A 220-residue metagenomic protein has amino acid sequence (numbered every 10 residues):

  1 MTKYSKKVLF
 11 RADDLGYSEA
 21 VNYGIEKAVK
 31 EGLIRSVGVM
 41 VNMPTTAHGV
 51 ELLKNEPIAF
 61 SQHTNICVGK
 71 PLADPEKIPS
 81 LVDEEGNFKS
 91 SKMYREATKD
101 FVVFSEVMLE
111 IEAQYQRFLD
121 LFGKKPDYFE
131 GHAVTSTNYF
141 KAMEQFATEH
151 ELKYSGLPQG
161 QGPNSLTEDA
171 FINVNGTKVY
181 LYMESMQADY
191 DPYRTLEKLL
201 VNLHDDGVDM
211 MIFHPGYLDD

Functional and structural regions predicted by a protein language model:
T2-G69: Active-site beta->alpha N-cap acidic-glycine motif
K7-L9, I34-G38, P57-H63, P126-E130 (+3 more regions): Structural preference for beta-strand elements that scaffold enzyme active sites
K7-R11, Y17, I78, G160-D220: C-terminal active-site subregion of NodB/CE4 polysaccharide deacetylases
K7-S18, E96-M108: Active-site mouth loops of central-metabolism enzymes
L15-E19, G38-H48, C67-A73, G131-Y139 (+2 more regions): Acidic-and-aromatic substrate-binding clefts and catalytic sites of carbohydrate-active enzymes
I25-E31, A47-A59, E76-G86, L119-D120 (+2 more regions): Acidic (Asp/Glu)-rich catalytic clusters
P71-D100: Active-site gating loops and adjacent loop-to-helix segments of metal-dependent hydrolytic enzymes
F104, L109-G176, M186-E197: Catalytic domains of cell-wall/extracellular-matrix polysaccharide-remodeling enzymes, centered on de-N-acetylation
